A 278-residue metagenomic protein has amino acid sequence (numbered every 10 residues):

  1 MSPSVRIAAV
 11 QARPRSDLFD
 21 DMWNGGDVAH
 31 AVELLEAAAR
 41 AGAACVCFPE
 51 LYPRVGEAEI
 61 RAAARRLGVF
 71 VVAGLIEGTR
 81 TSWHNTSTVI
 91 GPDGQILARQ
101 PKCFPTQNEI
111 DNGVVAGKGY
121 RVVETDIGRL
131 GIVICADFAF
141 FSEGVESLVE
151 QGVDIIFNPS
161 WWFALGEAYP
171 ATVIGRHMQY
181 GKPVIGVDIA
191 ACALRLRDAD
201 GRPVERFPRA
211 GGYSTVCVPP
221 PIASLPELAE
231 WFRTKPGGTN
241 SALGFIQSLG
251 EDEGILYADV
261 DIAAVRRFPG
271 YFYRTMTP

Functional and structural regions predicted by a protein language model:
S4-M22, R99, G128-D137, F157: Active-site-proximal beta-strand elements of phosphoester/diester hydrolases
Q11, V89-G91, P101-K102, I134-D137 (+3 more regions): Short, structured patches in soluble enzyme cores that scaffold and shape functional sites
A12, I90-P92, V123-D126, V260: Active-site beta-strand termini and strand-to-loop segments that position acidic
R15, F19-K102, N108, W162-P183: Cys-nucleophile CN-hydrolase/nitrilase-fold catalytic domain and related Cys-dependent amidase chemistry that acts on
V28-A31, L35-C47, G113-I189: Active-site beta-loop-alpha substructure in enzyme catalytic cores, prototypically the cysteine-centered nucleophile
G78-S82, G113, E205-P208: Short loop/turn motifs at secondary-structure junctions and domain boundaries
G91-G94, I127, Y213, P220-P221: Residue-level recognition of short loop/turn positions
R121-V122, A190-P278: C-terminal beta-strand edge segments of enzyme domains
